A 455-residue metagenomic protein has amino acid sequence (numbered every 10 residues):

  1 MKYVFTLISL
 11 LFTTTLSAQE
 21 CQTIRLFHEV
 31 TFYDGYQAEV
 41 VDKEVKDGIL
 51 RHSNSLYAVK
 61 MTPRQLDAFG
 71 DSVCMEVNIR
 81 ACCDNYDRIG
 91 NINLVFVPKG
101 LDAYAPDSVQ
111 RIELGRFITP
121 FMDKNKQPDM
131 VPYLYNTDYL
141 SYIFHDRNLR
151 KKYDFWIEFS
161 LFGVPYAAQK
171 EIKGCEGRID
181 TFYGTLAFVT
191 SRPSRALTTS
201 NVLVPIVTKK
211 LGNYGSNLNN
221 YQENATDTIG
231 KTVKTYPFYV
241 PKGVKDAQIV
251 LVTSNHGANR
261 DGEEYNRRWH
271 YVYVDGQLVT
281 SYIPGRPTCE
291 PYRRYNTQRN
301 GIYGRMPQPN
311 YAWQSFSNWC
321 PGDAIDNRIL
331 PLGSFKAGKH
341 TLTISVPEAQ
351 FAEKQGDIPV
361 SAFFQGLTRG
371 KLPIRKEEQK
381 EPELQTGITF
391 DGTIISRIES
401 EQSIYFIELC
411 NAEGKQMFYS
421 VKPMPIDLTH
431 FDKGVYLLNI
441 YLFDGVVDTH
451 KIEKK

Functional and structural regions predicted by a protein language model:
M1-Q22, F418, I426, Y436: Bacterial Sec-dependent N-terminal signal peptides
K2, K376, K451-K454: A general lysine-centric signal
S9, L66, I229, V240 (+7 more regions): Sterically constrained small-residue positions within well-ordered secondary structures of folded domains
Q19-L372: Extracellular/secretory-pathway and virion-surface proteins
Q277-V279, K376, Q416, V446-V447: Short, solvent-exposed loop/turn motifs
T368-Q385: Low-complexity, Pro/Thr/Ser/Gly/Ala-rich linker/spacer regions in secreted, extracellular modular proteins
E381-K455: C-terminal outer-membrane/trafficking sorting elements
